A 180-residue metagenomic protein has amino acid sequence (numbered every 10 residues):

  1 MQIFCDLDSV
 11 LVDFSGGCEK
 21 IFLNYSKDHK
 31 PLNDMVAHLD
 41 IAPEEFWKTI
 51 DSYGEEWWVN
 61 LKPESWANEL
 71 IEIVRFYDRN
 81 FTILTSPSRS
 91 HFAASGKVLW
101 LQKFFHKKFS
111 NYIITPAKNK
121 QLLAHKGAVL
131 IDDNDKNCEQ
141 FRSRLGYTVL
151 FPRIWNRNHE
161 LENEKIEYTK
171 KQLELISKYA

Functional and structural regions predicted by a protein language model:
M1-T49: Active-site neighborhood of HAD-like aspartate-dependent phosphohydrolases
S52-I83, S90-S95: Short, acidic loop-to-helix structural element flanking the phosphoryl-transfer center in phosphate-processing enzymes
L84-I131, D135-E139: Substrate-recognition "cap/lid" segment bordering the active-site pocket of phosphatases
Y112-T115, N163-L175: Short acidic-hydrophobic, aromatic-tinged amphipathic segments that line or gate anion-handling sites
Q121-H125, T169-A180: Short amphipathic alpha-helix with an adjacent loop that forms part of the alpha/beta core around
V129-Y168: Acidic, Mg2+-coordinating phosphoryl-transfer loop and its flanking beta/alpha structural elements, shared across
